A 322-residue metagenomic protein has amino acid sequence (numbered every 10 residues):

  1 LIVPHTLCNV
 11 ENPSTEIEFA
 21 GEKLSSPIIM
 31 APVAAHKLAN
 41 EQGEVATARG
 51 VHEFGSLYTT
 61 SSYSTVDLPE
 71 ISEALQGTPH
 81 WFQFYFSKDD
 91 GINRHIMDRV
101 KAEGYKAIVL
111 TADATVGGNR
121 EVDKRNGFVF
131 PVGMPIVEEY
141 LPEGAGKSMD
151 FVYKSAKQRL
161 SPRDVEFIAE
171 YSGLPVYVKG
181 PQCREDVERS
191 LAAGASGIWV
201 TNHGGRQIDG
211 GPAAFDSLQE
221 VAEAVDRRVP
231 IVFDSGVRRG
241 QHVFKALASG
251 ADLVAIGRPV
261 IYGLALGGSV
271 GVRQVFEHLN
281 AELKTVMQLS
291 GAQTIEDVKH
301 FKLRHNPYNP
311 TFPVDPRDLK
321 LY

Functional and structural regions predicted by a protein language model:
L1-G21, R120, G127-L160, E296-V298 (+1 more regions): An N-cap/entry alpha-helix motif that binds or orients negatively charged groups
L1-I2, L75, K101-G104, A112 (+4 more regions): Structural signal for hydrophobic packing residues in well-ordered secondary-structure cores of soluble enzyme domains
L24-V66: Glycine-rich active-site/cofactor-binding loop and its immediate structural neighborhood
S25-A31, S235, L253-A255: Short FAD-binding loop at a beta-strand-to-alpha-helix junction that anchors the flavin cofactor in diverse
A35, A48-R49, E73-A74, K88-F233 (+2 more regions): Alpha/beta enzyme core
E53-N93: A gly/proline- and charged-residue-enriched helix-loop-helix capping module
S56-T60, R228-S235: A short, small-residue-rich loop immediately preceding and capping a beta-strand
V260-I261, G267-Y322: C-terminal extensions of enzymes
